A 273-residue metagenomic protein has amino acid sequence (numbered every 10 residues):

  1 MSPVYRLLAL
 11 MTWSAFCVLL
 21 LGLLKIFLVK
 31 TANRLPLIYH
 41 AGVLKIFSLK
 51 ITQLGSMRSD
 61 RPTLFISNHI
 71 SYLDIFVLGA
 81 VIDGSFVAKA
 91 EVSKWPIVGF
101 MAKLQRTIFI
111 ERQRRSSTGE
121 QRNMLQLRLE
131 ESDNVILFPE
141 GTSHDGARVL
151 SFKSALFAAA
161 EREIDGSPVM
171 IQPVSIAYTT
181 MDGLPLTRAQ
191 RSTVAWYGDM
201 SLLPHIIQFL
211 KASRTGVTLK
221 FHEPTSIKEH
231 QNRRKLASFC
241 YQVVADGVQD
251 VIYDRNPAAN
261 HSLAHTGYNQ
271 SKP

Functional and structural regions predicted by a protein language model:
M1-T52, V251, A264-P273: N-terminal membrane-anchoring alpha-helices
C17-G22, I26-K30, L37, K45-I46 (+3 more regions): Catalytic core of membrane glycerolipid acyltransferases/transacylases, capturing the structured, soluble-facing
R61-P62, S132-D133, S167-P168, R234: Short coil/turn segments at beta-strand junctions that form active-site/ligand-binding loops
V98, G146-Q231: A cross-family acyltransferase "interaction/gating" segment
I108-N134: A membrane-cytosol interface segment of integral membrane proteins
L125-L129, D133-L137, G141-F152: Soluble extracytoplasmic domains of inner/organellar membrane proteins
A212-P273: A cross-taxonomic marker for long C-terminal extensions/tails that follow the last structured domain
